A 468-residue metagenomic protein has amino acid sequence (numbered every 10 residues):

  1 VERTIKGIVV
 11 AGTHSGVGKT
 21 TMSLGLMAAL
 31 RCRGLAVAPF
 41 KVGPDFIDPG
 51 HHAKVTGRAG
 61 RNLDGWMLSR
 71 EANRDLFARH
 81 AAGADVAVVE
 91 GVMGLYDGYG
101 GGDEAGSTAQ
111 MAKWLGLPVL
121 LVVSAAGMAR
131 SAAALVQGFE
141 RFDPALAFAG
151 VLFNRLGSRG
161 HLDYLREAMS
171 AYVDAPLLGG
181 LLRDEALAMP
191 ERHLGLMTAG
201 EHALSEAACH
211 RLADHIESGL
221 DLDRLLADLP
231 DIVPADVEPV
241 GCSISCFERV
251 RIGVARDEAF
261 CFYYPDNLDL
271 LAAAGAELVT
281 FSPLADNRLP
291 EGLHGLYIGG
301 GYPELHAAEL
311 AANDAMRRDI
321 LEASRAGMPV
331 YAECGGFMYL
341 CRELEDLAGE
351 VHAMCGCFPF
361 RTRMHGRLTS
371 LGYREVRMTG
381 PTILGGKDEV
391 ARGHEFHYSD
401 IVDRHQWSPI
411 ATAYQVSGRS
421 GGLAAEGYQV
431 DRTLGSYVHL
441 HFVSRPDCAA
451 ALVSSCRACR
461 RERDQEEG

Functional and structural regions predicted by a protein language model:
E2-L115, V119, V123-G150, R159-D163: ATP-dependent carboxylate-amine ligase catalytic core
G7, L35-A38, R249-R251, E277 (+1 more regions): Residues that mark the start of a beta-strand
K41-V42, L177-E185, E277-A285: Beta-strand->loop->alpha-helix junctions that form or flank phosphate-binding loops in nucleotide-handling enzymes
A112, F247-E248, F260-A272, E277-V279 (+2 more regions): C-terminal and late-domain segments of enzyme folds
L117, A175, R325-P329: A short helix->loop->beta-strand "cap" motif at the edges of active sites that frequently abuts
A129-I244: Internal gly/pro-rich beta-alpha loop/helix module that stabilizes soluble enzyme cofactors or their anionic handles
R249-R325: Phosphate-binding active sites in nucleotide-utilizing proteins
P303-I383: Cysteine-nucleophile active-site neighborhood
